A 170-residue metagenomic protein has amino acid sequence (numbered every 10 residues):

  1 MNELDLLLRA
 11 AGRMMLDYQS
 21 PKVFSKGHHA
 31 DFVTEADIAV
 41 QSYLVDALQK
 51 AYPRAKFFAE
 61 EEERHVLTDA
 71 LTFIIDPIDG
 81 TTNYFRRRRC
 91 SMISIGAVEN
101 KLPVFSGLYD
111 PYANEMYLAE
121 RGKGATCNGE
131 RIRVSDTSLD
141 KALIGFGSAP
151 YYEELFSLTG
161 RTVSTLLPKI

Functional and structural regions predicted by a protein language model:
M1-I78: N-terminal subdomain of lithium-sensitive/metallo-dependent phosphomonoesterases centered on the IMPase/IPPase/PAP
D69-F73, I93, V104: Short loop/turn microsegments at loop-to-beta-strand junctions
R86, I95: Glycine/small-residue-rich loop that forms an oxyanion/phosphate-binding "nest" at active or ligand-binding sites
G96-I170: Acidic beta-strand-loop-alpha-helix segment within the catalytic core of divalent metal-dependent phosphate-processing
